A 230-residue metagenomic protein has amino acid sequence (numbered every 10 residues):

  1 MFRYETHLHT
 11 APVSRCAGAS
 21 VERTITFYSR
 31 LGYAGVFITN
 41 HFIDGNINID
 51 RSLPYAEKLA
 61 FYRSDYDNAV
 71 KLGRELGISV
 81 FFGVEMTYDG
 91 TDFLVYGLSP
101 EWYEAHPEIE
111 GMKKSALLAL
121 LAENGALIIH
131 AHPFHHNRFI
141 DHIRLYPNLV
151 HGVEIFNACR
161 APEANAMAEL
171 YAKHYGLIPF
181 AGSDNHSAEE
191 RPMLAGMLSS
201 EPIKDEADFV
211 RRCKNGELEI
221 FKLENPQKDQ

Functional and structural regions predicted by a protein language model:
M1-T6, T10, V21-T26, D89-E101 (+2 more regions): Charged catalytic cores and adjacent phosphate/nucleic-acid-binding surfaces used for phosphate/nucleic-acid chemistry
M1-Y88, N148, S187-E189: An N-terminally biased module of ancient metal coordination in phosphate/nucleic-acid-related enzymes
R3, S29, V70-R74, S115-I129 (+1 more regions): Surface-exposed amphipathic alpha-helices with a cationic face
P12-R15, K58-L59, E104-E108, H130-P133 (+1 more regions): Short, flexible loop segments at the rims of nucleotide/cofactor-binding pockets, characterized by
V36-I38, I129-H130, E154: Conserved beta-strand positions in the central sheet of alpha/beta enzyme cores
G83, A131, G182-S183: Generic beta-sheet signal
F93-G125: Binuclear metal-dependent hydrolase catalytic cores centered on His/Asp/Glu-rich metal-binding motifs
